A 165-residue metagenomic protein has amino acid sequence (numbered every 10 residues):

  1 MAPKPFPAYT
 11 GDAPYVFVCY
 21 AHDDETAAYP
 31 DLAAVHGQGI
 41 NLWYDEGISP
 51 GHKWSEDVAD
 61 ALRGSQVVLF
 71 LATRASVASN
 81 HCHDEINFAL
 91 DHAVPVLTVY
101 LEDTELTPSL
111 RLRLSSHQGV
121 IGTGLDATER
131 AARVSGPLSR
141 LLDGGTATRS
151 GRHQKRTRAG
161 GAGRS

Functional and structural regions predicted by a protein language model:
M1-F70, L90-V94, T104-E105, P137-R140 (+1 more regions): Conserved N-terminal substructure of TIR/SEFIR domains
Y29-L32, H81-D84, L110-L112: Short amphipathic alpha-helical segments
R74-V94, L106-P108: Conserved TIR/SEFIR loop-to-helix hotspot centered on a Trp-containing motif with a nearby acidic residue
Y100-L101: SF2 helicase/translocase ATPase core recognition
T104-H117: Glycine-rich, charge-decorated loop segments at or immediately adjacent to ligand/cofactor-binding or catalytic sites
G124-T148: C-terminal helix of von Willebrand factor
G145-R164: CheY-like receiver
